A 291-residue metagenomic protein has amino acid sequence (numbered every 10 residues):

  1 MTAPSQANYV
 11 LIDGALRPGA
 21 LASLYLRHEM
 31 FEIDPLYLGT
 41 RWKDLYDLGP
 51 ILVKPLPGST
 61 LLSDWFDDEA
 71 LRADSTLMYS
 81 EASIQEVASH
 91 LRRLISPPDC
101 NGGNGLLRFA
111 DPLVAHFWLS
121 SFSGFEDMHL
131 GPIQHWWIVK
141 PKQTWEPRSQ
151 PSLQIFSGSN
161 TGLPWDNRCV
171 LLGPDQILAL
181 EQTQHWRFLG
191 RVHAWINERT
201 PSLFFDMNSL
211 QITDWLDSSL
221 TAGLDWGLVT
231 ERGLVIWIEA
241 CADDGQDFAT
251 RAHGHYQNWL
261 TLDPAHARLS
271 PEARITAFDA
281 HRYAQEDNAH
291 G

Functional and structural regions predicted by a protein language model:
T2-L61, Y79-Q85, R92-L106, P112-G291: A contiguous, surface-oriented mixed alpha/beta subdomain in the mid-to-C-terminal portion of proteins that forms
F66-D67, L91: Short amphipathic alpha-helices in soluble, non-transmembrane regions that often serve as interface/regulatory elements
E69-L71: A surface-exposed, charged beta-strand/loop segment in the N-terminal or early-internal portion of soluble proteins
